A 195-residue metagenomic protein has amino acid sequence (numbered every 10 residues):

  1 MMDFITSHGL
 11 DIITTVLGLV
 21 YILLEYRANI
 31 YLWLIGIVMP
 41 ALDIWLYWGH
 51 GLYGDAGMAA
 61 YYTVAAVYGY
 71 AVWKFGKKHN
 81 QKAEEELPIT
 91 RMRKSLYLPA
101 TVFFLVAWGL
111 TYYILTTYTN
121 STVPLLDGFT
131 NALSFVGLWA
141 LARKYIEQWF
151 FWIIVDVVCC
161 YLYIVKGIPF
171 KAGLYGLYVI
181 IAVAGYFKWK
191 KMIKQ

Functional and structural regions predicted by a protein language model:
M1-A28, L32, M39, G76-N80 (+1 more regions): Polytopic alpha-helical membrane-helix bundles and their juxtamembrane interface segments in multi-pass membrane
I30-Y31, D43-Y61: Helix-loop junctions on the outward
I37, W45-Y47, K74: A broadly tuned "polar low-complexity/structure-edge" signature
M39, G54-G57, V72, F170: Short, flexible micro-motifs
I44, T63-A66, A182: A short structural micro-motif
Y61-N80: Membrane-water interface of transmembrane alpha-helices
